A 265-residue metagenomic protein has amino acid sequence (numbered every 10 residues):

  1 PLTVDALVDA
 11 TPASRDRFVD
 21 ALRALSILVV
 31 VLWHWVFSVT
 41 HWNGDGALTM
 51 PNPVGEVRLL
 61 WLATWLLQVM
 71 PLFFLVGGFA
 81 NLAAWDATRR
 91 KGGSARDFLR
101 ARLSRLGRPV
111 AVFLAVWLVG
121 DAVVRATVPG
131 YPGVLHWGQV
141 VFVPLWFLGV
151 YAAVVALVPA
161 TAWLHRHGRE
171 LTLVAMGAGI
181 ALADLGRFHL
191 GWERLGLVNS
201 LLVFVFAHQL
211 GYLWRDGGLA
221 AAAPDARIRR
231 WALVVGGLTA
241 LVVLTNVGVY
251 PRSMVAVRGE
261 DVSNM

Functional and structural regions predicted by a protein language model:
P1-M265: Alpha-helical transmembrane segments and their immediate juxtamembrane cytosolic regions
